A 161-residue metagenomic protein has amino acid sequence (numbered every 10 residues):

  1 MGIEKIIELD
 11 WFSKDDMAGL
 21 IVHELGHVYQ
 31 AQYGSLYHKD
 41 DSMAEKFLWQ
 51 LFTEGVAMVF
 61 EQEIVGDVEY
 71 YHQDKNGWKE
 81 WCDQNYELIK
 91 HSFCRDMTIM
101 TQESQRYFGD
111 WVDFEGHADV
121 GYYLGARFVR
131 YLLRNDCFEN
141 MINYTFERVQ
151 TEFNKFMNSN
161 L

Functional and structural regions predicted by a protein language model:
M1-D15: Active-site scaffold of zinc-dependent metalloenzymes
I6-D10, Y37-W49: Short helix/strand-bridging catalytic loops that position acidic/His residues to coordinate divalent metals and engage
D15-V28, G77-M100, F153-N154: An acidic intrinsically disordered interaction segment
A18-S35, E54, M58: Active-site recognition of the HExxH zinc-binding catalytic motif
G26, Q30-G34, E61-E69, V129 (+2 more regions): Hydrophobic/aromatic-lined pockets within catalytic cores
A44-E87, S159-L161: Post-HExxH zinc-binding segment in Zn-dependent metallohydrolases
E87-L161: Pan-zinc metallopeptidase signature
